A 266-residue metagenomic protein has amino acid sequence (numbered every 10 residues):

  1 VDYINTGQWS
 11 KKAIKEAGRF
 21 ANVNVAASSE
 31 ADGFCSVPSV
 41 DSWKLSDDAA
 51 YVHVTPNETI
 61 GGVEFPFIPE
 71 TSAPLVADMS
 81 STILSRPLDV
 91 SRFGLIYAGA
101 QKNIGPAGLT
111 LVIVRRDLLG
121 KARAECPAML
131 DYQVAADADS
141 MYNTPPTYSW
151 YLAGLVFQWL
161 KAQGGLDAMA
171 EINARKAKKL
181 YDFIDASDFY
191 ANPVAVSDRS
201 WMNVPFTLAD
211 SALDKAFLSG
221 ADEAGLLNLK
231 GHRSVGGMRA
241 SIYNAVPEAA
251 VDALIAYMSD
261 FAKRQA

Functional and structural regions predicted by a protein language model:
V1-K11: Conserved PLP-anchoring active-site segment centered on the Schiff-base-forming lysine
D2, Y51-T55, V76, Y97 (+1 more regions): Structural motif
A17, S29-I83: Active-site phosphate-binding strand-loop segment of PLP-dependent enzymes
V76, V90-Q101: Conserved active-site segment immediately N-terminal to the catalytic lysine that forms the internal aldimine
A100-Y181, A195, R264-A266: Active-site C-terminal subdomain of aminotransferase-like
Y190-A221: Conserved PLP-binding catalytic core of the aspartate aminotransferase-like
E223, H232-A266: PLP-dependent enzyme catalytic core of the Aspartate aminotransferase-like
